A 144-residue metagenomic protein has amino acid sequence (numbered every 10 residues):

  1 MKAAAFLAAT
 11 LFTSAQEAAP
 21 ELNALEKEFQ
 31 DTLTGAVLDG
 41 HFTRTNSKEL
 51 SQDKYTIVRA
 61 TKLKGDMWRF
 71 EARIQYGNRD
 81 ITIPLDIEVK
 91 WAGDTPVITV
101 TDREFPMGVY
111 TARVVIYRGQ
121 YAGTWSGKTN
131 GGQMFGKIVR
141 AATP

Functional and structural regions predicted by a protein language model:
M1-Q16: Sec-dependent N-terminal signal peptides of Gram-negative exported proteins
F12-A18, A141-P144: Compositionally biased, proline/threonine/alanine/serine-rich low-complexity intrinsically disordered stretches
L22-E26, T32, A36-P144: Central antiparallel beta-sheet cores of small beta-barrel/beta-sandwich binding domains
